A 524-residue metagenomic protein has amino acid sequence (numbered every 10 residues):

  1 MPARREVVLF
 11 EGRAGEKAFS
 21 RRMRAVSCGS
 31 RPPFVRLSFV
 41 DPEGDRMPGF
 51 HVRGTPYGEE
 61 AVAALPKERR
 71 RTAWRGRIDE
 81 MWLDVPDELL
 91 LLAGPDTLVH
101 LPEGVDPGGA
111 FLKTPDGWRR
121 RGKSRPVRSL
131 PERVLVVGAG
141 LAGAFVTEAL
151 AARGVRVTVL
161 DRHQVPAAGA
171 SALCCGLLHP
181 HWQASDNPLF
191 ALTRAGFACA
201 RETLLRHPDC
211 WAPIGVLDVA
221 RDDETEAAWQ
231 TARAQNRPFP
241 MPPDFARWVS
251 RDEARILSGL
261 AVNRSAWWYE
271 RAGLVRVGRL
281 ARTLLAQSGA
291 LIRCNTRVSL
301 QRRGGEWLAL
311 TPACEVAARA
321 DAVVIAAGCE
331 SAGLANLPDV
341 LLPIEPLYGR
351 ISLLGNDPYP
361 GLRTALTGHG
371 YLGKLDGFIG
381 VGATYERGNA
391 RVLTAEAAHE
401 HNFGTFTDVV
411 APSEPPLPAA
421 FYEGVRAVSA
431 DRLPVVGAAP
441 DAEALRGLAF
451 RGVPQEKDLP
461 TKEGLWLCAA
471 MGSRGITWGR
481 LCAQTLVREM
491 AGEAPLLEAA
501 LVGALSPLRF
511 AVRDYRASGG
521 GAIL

Functional and structural regions predicted by a protein language model:
E132-T158: N-terminal Rossmann-like FAD-binding beta1-loop-alpha1 element of flavoenzymes
A152-S171: Glycine-rich FAD pyrophosphate-binding loop
A167, C314-L366, V392-A395, P412-E414: Central helical "cap/lid" subdomain
C175-L257: Dinucleotide-binding Rossmann-like beta1-alpha1 core, especially the glycine-rich loop that anchors the ADP
A184-S185, D209-D218, P242-Q287, T384-G388 (+1 more regions): Helix-loop-beta segment of a Rossmann-like dinucleotide-binding subdomain
C294-W307: A conserved short coil-to-beta-strand element within the FAD-binding core of flavoproteins
Y359-E463: Active-site lid/adjacent beta-loop-alpha segment flanking the redox-cofactor pocket in flavoenzymes
P416-L524: C-terminal catalytic lobe of FAD-dependent flavoproteins
